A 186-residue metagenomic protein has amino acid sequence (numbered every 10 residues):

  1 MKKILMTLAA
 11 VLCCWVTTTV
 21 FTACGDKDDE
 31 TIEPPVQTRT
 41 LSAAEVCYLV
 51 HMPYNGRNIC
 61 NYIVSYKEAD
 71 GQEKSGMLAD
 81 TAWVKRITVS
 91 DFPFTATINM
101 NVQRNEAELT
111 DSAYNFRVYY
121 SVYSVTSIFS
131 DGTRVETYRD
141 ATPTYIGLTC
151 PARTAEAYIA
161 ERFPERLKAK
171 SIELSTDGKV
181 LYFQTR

Functional and structural regions predicted by a protein language model:
M1-A23: Sec-dependent bacterial lipoprotein signal peptides
W15-V46: Bacterial Sec-dependent N-terminal signal peptides
P34-S65: Short, surface-exposed binding/anchoring microloops in extracellular/periplasmic proteins
Y48, K85, S124-S127: Polar/charged side chains located within well-ordered beta-strands of beta-rich proteins
Y54-E73, L109-S121: Surface-exposed flexible segments
N58-N61, A69-V84, F129-R139: Surface-exposed loop/edge segments in extracytoplasmic proteins
S65-N105: Tryptophan-paired
T97-R186: Extracytoplasmic electrostatic interaction patches
